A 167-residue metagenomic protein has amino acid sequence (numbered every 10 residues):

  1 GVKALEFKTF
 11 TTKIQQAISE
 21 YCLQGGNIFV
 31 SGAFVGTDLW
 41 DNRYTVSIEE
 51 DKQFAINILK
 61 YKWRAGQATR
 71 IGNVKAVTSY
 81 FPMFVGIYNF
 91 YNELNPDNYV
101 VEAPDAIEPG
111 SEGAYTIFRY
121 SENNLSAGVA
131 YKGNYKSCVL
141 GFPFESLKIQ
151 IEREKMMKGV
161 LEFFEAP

Functional and structural regions predicted by a protein language model:
G1, C22, N27-G32, T116-F118 (+1 more regions): Structural recognition of the beta-strand scaffold that forms the well-ordered cores of secreted hydrolase catalytic
K3-P96: A glycine-rich, often tryptophan-bearing local segment used as a flexible ligand/cofactor-contacting loop or short
T11, Q15-S19, P104, M157 (+1 more regions): Short amphipathic alpha-helical segments and helix-helix/interface helices
T11, S31, A127-A130, I149-R153: Alpha-helix N-cap/helix-start motif
L59, F118-Y120, F164: Generic helix-packing signal
R64-K136, L140-G141, E145-K148: Catalytic beta-strand/loop cores that center a nucleophilic Ser/Cys/Thr and support acyl-enzyme chemistry
L140-P167: A recurrent domain-boundary module in secreted/ectodomain proteins
